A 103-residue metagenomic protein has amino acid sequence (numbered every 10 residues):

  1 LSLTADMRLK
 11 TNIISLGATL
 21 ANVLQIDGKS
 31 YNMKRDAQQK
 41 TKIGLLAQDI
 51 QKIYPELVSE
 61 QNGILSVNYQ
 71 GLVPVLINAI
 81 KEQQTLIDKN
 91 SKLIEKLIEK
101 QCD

Functional and structural regions predicted by a protein language model:
L1-Q70, L86-K89, L93-D103: C-terminal intramolecular chaperone/autoprocessing and neck/assembly modules of extracellular spikes and adhesins
V73: Catalytic-site neighborhood detector that most strongly recognizes the C-terminal catalytic loop/helix of tyrosine
